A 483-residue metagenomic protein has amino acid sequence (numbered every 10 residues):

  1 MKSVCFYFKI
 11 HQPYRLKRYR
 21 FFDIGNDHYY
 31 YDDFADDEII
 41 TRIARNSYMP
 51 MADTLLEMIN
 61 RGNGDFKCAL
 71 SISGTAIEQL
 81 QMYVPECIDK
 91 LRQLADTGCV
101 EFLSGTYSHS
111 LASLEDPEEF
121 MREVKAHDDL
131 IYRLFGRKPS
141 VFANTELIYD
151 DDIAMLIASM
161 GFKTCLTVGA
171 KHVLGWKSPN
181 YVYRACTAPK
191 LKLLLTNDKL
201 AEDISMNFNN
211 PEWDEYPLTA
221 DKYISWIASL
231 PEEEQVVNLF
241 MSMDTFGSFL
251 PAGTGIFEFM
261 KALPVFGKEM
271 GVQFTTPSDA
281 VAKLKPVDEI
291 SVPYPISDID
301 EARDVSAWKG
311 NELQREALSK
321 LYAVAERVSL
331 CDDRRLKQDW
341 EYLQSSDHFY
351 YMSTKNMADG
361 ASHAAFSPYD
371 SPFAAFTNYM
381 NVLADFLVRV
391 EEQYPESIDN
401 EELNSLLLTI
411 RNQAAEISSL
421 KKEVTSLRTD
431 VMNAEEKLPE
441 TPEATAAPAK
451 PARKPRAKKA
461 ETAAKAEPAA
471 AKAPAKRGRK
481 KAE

Functional and structural regions predicted by a protein language model:
M1-N46, Y181-L191, L195, N210-W213 (+1 more regions): Active-site and substrate-binding clefts of carbohydrate-active enzymes
S3-F8, Y14-K17, F21-D116, S140-A143 (+2 more regions): Short, well-structured secondary-structure segments
F8-P13, S73-T75, Y107-S110, G136 (+10 more regions): An acidic- and aromatic-residue-enriched active-site/binding cleft used to recognize and process polar
A52-L56, I88-R92, M121-I131, A154 (+3 more regions): Generic structural signal for well-ordered alpha-helices, preferentially at hydrophobic/aromatic core positions
C87-S104, K125, R137, A158-P179 (+1 more regions): Acidic, His- and aromatic-enriched active-site or binding-groove loops in soluble protein domains that engage sugars
S110-R133, L195-P231, A252-G253, K309-A317: Alpha-helical scaffold elements lining the catalytic groove of polysaccharide deacetylases
S113-E115, V173-Y181, D203-S205, P286: Short, charged, surface-exposed secondary-structure boundary motifs
T429, N433-E483: Intrinsically disordered, polybasic Lys/Arg-rich low-complexity tracts
